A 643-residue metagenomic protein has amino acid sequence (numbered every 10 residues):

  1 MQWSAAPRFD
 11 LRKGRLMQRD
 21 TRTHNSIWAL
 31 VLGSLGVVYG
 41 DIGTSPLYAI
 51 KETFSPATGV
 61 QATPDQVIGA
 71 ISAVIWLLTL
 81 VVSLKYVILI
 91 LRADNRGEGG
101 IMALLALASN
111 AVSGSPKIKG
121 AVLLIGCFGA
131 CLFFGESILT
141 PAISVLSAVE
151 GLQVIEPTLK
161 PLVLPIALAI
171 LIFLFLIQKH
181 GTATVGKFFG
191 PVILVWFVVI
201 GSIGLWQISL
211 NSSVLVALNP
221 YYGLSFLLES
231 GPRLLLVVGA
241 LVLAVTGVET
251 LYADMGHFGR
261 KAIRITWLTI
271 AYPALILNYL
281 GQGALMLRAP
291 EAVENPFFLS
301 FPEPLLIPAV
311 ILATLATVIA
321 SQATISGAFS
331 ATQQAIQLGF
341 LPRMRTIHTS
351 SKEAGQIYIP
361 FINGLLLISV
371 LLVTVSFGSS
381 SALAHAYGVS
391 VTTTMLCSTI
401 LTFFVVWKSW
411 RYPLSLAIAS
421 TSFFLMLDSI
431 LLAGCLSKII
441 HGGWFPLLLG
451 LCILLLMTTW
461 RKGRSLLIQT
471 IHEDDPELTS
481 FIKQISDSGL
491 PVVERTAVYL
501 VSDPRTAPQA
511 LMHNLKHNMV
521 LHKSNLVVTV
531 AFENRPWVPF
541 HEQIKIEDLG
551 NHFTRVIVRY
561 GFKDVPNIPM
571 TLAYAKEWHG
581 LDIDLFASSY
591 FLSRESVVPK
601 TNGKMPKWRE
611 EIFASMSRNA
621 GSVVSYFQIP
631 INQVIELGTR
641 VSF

Functional and structural regions predicted by a protein language model:
W3, F9-F643: The structured alpha-helical core of multi-pass membrane proteins
